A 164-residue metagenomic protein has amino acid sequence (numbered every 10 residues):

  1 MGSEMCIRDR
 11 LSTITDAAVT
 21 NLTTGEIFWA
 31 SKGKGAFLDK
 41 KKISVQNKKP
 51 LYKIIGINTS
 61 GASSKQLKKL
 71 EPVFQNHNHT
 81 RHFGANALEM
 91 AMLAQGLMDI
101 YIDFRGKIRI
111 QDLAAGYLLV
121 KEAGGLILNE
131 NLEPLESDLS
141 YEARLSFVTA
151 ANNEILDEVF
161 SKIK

Functional and structural regions predicted by a protein language model:
M1-I7: Short, small-residue-biased leader/transition segments that mark boundaries at the very start of proteins
G2, T13-I14, N76, L97: Short loop/turn motifs at secondary-structure junctions
L11-S31, A36-L38: Anionic-ligand binding patches
W29, K40, Q66-L70: A short secondary-structure junction signal
L38, S44-V45: A structural micro-motif at secondary-structure boundaries
V45-K164: An extended, acidic
